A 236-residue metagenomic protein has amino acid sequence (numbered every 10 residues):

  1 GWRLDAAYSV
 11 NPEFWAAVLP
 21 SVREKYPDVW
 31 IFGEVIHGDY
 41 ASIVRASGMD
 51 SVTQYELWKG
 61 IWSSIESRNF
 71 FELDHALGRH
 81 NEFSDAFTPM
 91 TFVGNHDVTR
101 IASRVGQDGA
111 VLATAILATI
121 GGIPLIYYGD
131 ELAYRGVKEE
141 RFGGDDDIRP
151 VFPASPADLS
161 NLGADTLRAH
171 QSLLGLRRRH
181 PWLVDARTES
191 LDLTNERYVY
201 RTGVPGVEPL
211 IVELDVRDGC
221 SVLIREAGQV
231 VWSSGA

Functional and structural regions predicted by a protein language model:
G1-A7, R100-A102: Short catalytic-loop micro-motif centered on adjacent basic/acidic residues
L4, I31, H96, L117 (+2 more regions): Conserved, mostly hydrophobic/aromatic
D5-D85, P89, R135-S172, G203-E208 (+2 more regions): Active-site-proximal helices and loops of the catalytic beta/alpha 8
F32-G33, I123-G129, P181-R187: Acidic/polar loop patches that form or flank catalytic/metal-binding clefts of enzymes that bind anionic ligands
F83-V105: Active-site clefts of carbohydrate-active enzymes
A118-G122: C-terminal substrate/ligand-recognition segments
H170-V184: Amphipathic alpha-helical
W182-V207: Surface beta-strand/loop "capping" patches
